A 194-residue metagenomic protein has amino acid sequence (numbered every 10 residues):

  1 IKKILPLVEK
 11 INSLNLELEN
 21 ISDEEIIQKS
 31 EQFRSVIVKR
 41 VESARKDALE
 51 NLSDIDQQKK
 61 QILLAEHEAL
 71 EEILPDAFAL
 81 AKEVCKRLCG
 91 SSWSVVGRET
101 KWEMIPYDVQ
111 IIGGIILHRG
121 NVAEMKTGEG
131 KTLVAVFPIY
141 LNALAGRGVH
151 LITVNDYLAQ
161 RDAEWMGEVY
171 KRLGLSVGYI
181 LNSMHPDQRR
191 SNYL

Functional and structural regions predicted by a protein language model:
I1-E129, L133-Y140: Conserved pre-motif I regulatory segment
L14-I21, L151, Y179-M184: Short, exposed beta-strand "edge-strand" segments with a Pro/Gly-rich flavor and a Y/T-containing core
D23-I26, A163, R189: Short functional linear motifs
L80, V84, W165, R172: Solvent-exposed, charged/polar functional surfaces in cytosolic regulatory/catalytic domains
G114-I116, L141-N142, V169, N192: Hydrophobic/aromatic ligand-binding patch that stacks against planar heteroaromatic rings of cofactors or nucleotides
R119-E129, V134-E164, R172-L173, I180: Conserved SF1/SF2 helicase motif Ia
G167-L194: Conserved motor-coupling elements within RecA-like helicase/translocase cores
